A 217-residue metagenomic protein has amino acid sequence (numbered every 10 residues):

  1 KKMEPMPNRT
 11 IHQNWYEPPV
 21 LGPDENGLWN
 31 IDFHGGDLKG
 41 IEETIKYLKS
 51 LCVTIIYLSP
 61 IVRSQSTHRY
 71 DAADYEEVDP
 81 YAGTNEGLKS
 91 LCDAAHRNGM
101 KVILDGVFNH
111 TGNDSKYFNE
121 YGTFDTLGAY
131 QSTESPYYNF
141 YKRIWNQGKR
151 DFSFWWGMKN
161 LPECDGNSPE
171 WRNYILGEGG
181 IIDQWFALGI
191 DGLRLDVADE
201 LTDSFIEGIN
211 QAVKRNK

Functional and structural regions predicted by a protein language model:
K2-T54, I61-L188, I209-K214: Substrate-binding/active-site clefts of carbohydrate-active enzymes
Y57-P60, D196: Residue-level recognition of beta-strand->loop/alpha-helix junctions
P80-A82, A198-E207: Acidic-and-aromatic substrate-binding clefts and catalytic sites of carbohydrate-active enzymes
I103, G192-A198: Short catalytic-loop micro-motif centered on adjacent basic/acidic residues
K217: P-loop/Walker A phosphate-binding loop and immediately adjacent motor/lid segment at beta-alpha junctions
